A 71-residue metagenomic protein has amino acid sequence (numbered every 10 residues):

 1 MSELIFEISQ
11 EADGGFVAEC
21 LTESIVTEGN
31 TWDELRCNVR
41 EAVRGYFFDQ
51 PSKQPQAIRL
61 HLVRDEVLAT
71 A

Functional and structural regions predicted by a protein language model:
M1-I5, C37-A71: Short, charged, surface-exposed hinge/linker loops at domain edges that act as mobile lids or interdomain connectors
I5-E7, V17: Short, surface-exposed charged micro-motifs
S9-D13: Short beta-strand micro-motifs enriched in acidic
G14-Q50: Amphipathic, hydrophobic secondary-structure cores in small proteins
